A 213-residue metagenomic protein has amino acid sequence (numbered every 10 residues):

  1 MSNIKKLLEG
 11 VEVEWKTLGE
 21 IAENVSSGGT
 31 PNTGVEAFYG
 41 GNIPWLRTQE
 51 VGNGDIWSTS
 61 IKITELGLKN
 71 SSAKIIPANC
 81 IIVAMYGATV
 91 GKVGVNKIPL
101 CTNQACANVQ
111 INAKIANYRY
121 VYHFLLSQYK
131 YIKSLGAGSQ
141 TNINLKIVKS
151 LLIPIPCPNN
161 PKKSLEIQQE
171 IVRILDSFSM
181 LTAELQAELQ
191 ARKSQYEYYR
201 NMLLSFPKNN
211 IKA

Functional and structural regions predicted by a protein language model:
M1-A213: Charged, alpha-helix-forming regions
